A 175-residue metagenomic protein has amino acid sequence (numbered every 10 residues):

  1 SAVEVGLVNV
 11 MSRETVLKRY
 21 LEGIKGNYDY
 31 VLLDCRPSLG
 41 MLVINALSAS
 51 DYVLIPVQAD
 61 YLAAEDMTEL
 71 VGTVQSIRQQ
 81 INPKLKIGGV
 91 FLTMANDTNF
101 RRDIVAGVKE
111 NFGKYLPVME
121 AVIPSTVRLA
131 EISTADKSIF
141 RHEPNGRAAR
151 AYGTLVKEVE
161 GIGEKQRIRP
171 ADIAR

Functional and structural regions predicted by a protein language model:
S1-G26, I81, S133-A135: P-loop/Walker-type NTP enzyme "switch/lid" segment
A2-V5, L54-A59, F140: Short amphipathic alpha-helical segments at helix-loop
V5, N9, M41, A63-A64 (+3 more regions): Generic structural "secondary-structure junction" signal
M11-T15, T68, G146: Conserved phosphate-coordination/catalytic loops
V16, E69, A151-T154: Charged catalytic carboxylate motif
R19-G23, N45, T154, E158: Residue-level signal for well-ordered alpha-helical scaffold segments within enzymatic catalytic domains
E22-P124: Conserved catalytic-core segment of NTP-binding enzymes
Q79-R175: C-terminal lobe/tail of nucleotide-utilizing enzymes
